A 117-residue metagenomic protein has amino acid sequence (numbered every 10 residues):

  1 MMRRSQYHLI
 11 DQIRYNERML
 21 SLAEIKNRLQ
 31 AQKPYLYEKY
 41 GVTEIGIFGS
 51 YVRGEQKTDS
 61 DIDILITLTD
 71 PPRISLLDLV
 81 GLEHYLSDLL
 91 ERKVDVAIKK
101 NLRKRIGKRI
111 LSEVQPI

Functional and structural regions predicted by a protein language model:
M1-E44, V52-T58, T69-I117: Catalytic core of pol beta-like nucleotidyltransferases
I47: Conserved histidines in hydrophobic membrane contexts and catalytic metal-binding motifs
T58-I64: A short, structured beta-strand/loop element
